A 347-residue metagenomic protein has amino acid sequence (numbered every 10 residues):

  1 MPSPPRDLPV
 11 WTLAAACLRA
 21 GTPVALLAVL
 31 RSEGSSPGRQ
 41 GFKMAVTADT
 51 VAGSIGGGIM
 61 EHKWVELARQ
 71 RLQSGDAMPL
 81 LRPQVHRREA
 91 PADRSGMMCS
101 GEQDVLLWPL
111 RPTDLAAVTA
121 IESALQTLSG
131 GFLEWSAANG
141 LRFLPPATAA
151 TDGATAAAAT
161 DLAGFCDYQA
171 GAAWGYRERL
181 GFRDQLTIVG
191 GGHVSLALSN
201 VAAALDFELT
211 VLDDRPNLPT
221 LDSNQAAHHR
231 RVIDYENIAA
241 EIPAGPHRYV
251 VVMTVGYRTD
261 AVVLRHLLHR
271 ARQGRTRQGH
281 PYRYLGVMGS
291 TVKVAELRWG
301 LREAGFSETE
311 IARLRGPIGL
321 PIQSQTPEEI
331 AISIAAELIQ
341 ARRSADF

Functional and structural regions predicted by a protein language model:
M1-D214, L221-H229, G245-Y249, A341 (+1 more regions): Segments forming oxygen-rich coordination pockets for charged ligands
H193-S195, P216-P219, N237, Y257-T259: Short, catalytically relevant binding-site loops at active-site mouths
S199-V201, S223-N224, P243, V262-H266 (+1 more regions): Short amphipathic alpha-helical segments
L212, Y249, T254, D260-L301: ADP-ribose/adenylate-binding Rossmann-like module
N217-L221, K293-E296: Short, charged/polar "capping" segments at the starts of alpha-helices and the immediately preceding loops
A227-N237: Glycine-rich, highly charged phosphate/nucleotide-binding loops
Y235-P246: Short amphipathic alpha-helix with an adjacent loop that forms part of the alpha/beta core around
Y282-R283, M288-F347: Adenosine-phosphate binding glycine-rich loop
